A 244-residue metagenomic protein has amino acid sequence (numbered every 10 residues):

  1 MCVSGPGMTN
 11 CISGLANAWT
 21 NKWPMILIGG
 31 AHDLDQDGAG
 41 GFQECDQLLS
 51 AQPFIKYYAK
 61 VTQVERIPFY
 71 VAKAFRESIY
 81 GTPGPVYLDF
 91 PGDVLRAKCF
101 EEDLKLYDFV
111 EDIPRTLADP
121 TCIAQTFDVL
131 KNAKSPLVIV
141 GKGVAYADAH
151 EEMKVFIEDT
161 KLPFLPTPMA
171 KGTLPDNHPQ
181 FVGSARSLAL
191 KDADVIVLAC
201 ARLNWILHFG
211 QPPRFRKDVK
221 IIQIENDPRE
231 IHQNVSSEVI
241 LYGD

Functional and structural regions predicted by a protein language model:
M1-D244: N-terminal alpha/beta PP-like core and its mobile active-site loop of ThDP/TPP-dependent enzymes
